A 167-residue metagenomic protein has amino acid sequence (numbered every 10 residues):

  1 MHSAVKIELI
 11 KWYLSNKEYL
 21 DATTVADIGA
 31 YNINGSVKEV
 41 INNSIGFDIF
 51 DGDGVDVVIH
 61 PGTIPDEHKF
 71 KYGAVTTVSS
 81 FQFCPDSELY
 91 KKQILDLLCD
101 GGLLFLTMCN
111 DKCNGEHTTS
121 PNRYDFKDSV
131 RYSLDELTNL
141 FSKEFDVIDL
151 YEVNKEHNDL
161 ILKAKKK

Functional and structural regions predicted by a protein language model:
M1-F70, A74-T77, K127, E156-I161: Conserved N-terminal segment of class I S-adenosyl-L-methionine
I49-F50, V78, T107-K112: Short loop/turn segments at strand-loop or loop-helix junctions that form parts of catalytic or ligand-binding pockets
P65, C84-P85: Activation segment
S79-F83: Histidine-centered divalent metal-coordination motifs
P85-L95, C99-K167: S-adenosyl-L-methionine-dependent methyltransferase catalytic module, highlighting the catalytic core
